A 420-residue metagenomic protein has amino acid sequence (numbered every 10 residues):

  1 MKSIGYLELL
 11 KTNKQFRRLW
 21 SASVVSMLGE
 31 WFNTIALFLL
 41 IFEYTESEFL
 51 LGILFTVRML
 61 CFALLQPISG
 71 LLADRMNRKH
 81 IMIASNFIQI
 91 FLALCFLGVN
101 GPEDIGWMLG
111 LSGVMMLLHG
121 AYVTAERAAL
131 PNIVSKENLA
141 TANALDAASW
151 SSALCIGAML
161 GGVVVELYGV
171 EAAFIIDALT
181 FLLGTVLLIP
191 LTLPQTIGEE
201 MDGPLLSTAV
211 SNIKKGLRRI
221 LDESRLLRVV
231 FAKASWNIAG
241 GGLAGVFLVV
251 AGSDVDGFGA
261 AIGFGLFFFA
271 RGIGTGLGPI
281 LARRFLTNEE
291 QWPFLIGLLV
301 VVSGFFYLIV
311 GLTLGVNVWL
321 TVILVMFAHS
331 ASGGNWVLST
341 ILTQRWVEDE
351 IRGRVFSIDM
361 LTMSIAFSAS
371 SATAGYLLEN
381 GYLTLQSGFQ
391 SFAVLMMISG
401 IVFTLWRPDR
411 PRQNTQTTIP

Functional and structural regions predicted by a protein language model:
K2-C61, R218-R271: Helix-loop boundary and gating motifs at the non-cytosolic
V24, L92, D104-A121, A234 (+1 more regions): Hydrophobic core of transmembrane alpha-helices in multi-pass small-molecule transporters, especially MFS/SLC-type
I35-T45, F96-G98, I156-I176, V249 (+2 more regions): Transmembrane alpha-helix termini and helix-breaking/packing motifs in multi-pass membrane transporters
L39, A125-I133, V249, W336-W346: Intracellular helix-loop hinge segments at the cytoplasmic ends of transmembrane helices in 12-TM rocker-switch-type
E48-F49, K136-D146, A261-I262, D349-I358: Loop-to-transmembrane helix entry/capping segments in MFS-fold secondary transporters and related SLC/MFSD carriers
L64, I68, K79-I81, S85 (+5 more regions): C-terminal transmembrane bundle of multi-pass solute transporters/carriers
L111-A158: Cytoplasmic helix-loop-helix junction between adjacent transmembrane helices in 12-TM secondary transporters
A128, N132, V170, F174-L205 (+1 more regions): Helix-loop junctions on the cytosolic side of multi-pass membrane transporters, especially the intracellular loop
